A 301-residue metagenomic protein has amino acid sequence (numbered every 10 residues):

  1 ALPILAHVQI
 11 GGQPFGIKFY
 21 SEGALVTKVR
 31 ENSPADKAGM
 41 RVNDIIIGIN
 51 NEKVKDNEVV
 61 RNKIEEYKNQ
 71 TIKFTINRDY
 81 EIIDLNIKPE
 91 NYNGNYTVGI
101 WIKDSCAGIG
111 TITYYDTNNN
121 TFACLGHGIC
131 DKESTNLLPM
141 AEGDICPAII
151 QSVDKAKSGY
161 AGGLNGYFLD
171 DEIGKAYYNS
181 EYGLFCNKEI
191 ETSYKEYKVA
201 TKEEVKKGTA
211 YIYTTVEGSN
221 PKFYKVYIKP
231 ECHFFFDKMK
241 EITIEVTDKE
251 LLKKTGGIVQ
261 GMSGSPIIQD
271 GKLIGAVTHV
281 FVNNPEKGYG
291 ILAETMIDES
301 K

Functional and structural regions predicted by a protein language model:
P3-V42: PDZ/PDZ-like groove recognition
I4, I49, R61-I100: PDZ-domain C-terminal substructure recognizer with occasional recognition of PDZ-binding tails
E22, V42-N43, K206, S263 (+1 more regions): Short, flexible surface segments
A35-N57, I267-D270, I274-G275: Conserved PDZ fold ligand-binding element
D36, N62-K63, T111, S263-G264: Short, conserved secondary-structure segments in the cores of folded domains
N51-E52, N77, T215, H279: Short, surface-exposed secondary-structure boundary micro-motifs
E52-N62, D84, P221-Y224, N283-K287: Short, Lys/Arg- and Gly-enriched loop/turn segments at beta-strand edges
E90-Q260, Q269-D270, T278, N284-E299: Serine endopeptidase catalytic core focused on the charge-relay Asp
